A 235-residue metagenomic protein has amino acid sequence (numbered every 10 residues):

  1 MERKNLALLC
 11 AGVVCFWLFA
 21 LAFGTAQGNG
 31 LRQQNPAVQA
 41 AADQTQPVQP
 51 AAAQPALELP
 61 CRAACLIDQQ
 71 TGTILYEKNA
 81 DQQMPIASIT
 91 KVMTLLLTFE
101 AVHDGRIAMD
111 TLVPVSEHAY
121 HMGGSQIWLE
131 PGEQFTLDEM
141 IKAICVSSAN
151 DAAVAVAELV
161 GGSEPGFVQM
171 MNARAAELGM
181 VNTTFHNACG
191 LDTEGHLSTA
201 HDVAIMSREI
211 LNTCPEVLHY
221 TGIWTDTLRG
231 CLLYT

Functional and structural regions predicted by a protein language model:
E2, A26-V38, Q46-H201, I210-C214: Active-site-adjacent loops and short helices of periplasmic peptidoglycan-processing enzymes
L6-T25: Sec-dependent N-terminal signal peptides of Gram-positive bacterial secreted proteins and lipoproteins
V113-V115, E216-R229: Acidic/histidine-enriched alpha-helical segments
Q126, R229-G230: Gly/Ser/Thr-rich loop/hinge elements
S207: Hydrophobic "lid"/C-terminal helical patch of Rossmann-like NAD(P)-dependent dehydrogenase/epimerase domains
Y234-T235: Conserved small/polar residues in nucleotide/adenosyl-binding loops
